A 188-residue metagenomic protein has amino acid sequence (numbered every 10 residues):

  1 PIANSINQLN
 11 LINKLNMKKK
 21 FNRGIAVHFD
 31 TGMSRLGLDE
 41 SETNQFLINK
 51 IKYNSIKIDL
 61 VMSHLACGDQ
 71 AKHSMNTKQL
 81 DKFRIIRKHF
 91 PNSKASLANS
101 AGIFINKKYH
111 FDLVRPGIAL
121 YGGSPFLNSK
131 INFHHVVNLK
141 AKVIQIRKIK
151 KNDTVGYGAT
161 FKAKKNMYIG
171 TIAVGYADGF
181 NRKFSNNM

Functional and structural regions predicted by a protein language model:
P1, V27, I172-V174: Preference for bulky hydrophobic residues occupying beta-strand positions in well-ordered beta-sheet regions
P1-L9: Catalytic beta/alpha-barrel core
N7, M17, S185-N187: Proteins with a high burden of low-complexity, intrinsically disordered sequence enriched in S/T/G/P/A and R, requiring
L9-G24, F29-K142, I149-K150: Active-site loop/helix belt of alpha/beta enzymes
K140-N187: Functionally critical, mid-to-C-terminal surface segments that flank or help form catalytic/ligand
